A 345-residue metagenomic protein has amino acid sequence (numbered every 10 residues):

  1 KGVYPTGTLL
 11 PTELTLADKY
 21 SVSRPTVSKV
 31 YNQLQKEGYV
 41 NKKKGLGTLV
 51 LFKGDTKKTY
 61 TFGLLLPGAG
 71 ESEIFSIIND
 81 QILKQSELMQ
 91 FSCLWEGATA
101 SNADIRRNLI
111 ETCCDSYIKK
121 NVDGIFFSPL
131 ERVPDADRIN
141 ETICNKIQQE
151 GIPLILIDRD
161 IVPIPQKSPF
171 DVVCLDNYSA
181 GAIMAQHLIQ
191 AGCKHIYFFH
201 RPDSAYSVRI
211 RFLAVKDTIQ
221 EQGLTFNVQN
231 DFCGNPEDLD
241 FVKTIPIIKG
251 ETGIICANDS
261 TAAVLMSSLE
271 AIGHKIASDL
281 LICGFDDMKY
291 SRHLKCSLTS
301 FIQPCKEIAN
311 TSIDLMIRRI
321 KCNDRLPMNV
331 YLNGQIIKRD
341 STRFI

Functional and structural regions predicted by a protein language model:
K1-T8, H274: Short helix->loop/beta-hairpin flanking segments within DNA-binding domains
T6-K42: N-terminal helix-turn-helix
L9-L10, K42-D55: Short, Lys/Arg-rich nucleic-acid/phosphate-binding segment
T15, N32, L51-I183, T244-K249 (+1 more regions): Alpha-helical recognition/docking segments in bacterial nutrient-uptake and carbohydrate-utilization systems
V22, V122, C193, G250-E251 (+1 more regions): Short, high-confidence coil segments that cap the C-terminus of an alpha-helix and link into the following beta-strand
P67-I77, E96-N108, E131-V133, R159 (+6 more regions): Hinge/beta->alpha junction and helix N-cap segments in small-molecule ligand-binding domains
P169-F170, N227, F241-I345: Flexible loop/turn connectors
